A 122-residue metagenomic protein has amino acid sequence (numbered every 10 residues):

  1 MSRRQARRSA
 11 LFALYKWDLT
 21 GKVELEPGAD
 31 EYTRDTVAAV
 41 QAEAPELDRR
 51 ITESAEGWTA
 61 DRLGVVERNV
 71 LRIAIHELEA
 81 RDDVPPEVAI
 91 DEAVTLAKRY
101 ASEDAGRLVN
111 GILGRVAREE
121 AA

Functional and structural regions predicted by a protein language model:
M1-A122: N-terminal interaction/assembly modules
